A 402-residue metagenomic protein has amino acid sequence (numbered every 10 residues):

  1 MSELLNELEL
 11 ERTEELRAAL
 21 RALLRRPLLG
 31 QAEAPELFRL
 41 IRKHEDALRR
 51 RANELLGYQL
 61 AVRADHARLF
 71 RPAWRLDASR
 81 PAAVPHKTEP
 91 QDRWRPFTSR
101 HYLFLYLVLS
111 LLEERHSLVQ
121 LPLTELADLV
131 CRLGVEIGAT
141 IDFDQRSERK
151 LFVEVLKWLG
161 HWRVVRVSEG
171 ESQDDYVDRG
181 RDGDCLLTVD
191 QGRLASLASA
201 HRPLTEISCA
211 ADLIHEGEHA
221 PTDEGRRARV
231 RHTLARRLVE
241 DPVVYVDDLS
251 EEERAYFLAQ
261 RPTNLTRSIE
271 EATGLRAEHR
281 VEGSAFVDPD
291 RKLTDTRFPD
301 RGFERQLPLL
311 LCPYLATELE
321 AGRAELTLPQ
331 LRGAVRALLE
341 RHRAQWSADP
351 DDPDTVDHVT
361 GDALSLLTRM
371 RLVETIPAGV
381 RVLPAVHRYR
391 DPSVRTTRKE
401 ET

Functional and structural regions predicted by a protein language model:
M1-P90, E169-R179, R193-K292: Eukaryotic partner-binding/assembly regions in large regulatory complexes
N6, E11, L16-L20, L24 (+2 more regions): Positively charged, polyanion-binding regions of nucleic-acid-associated proteins
L16-R39, S117-D142, V244-L249, G322-D354: Short acidic, hydrophobic short linear motifs in intrinsically disordered regions
K43-R51, D144-H161, D352-L366: Short amphipathic alpha-helical interaction segments
L56-L60, L156-E171, G274-E278, L364 (+1 more regions): A short, conserved structural fragment
V108-L186: Internal, well-ordered domain-core segments that constitute the primary functional module of diverse proteins
R166, G170-H215, R369-T402: C-terminal engagement modules used by replication, chromatin/transcription, nuclear envelope/ESCRT, and ubiquitin
T317-G322, Q330-T402: C-terminal functional regions that serve as terminal interaction/effector modules
